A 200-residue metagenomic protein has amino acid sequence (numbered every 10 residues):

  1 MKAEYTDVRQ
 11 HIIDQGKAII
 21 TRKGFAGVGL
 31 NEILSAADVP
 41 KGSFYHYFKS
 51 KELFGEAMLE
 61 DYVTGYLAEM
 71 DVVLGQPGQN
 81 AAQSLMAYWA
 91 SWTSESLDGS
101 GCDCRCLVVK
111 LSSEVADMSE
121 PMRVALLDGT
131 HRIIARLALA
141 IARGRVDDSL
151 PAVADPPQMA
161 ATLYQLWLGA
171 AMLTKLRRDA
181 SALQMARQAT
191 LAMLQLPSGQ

Functional and structural regions predicted by a protein language model:
K2, A87-D98, H131-D147, P157 (+3 more regions): C-terminal peripheral helix-coil segments that are non-catalytic and often amphipathic
Q10, D14, C106-V109: Short alpha-helical elements of helix-turn-helix
H11, Q15-L53, A57-M58: Helix-turn-helix
A57, D71-C104, P156-L163: Hydrophobic alpha-helical connector segments
E60-L67: Short, basic, alpha-helical segments at the C-terminal edge of helix-turn-helix-like DNA-binding modules
S84, G99-P121: Amphipathic alpha-helical segments used for helix-helix packing
E120-R123, L127, H131: Short amphipathic alpha-helical segments with heptad-repeat character
